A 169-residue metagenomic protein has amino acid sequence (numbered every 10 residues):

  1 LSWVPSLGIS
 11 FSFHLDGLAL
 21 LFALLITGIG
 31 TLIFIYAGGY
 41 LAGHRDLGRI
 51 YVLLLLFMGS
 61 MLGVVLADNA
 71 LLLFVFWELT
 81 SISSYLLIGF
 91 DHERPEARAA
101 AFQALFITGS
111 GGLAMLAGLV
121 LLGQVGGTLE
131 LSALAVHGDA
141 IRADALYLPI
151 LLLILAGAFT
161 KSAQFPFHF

Functional and structural regions predicted by a protein language model:
L1-F169: ...captures the hydrophobic TM-helix bundle architecture rather than a specific catalytic motif, and can also fire on
